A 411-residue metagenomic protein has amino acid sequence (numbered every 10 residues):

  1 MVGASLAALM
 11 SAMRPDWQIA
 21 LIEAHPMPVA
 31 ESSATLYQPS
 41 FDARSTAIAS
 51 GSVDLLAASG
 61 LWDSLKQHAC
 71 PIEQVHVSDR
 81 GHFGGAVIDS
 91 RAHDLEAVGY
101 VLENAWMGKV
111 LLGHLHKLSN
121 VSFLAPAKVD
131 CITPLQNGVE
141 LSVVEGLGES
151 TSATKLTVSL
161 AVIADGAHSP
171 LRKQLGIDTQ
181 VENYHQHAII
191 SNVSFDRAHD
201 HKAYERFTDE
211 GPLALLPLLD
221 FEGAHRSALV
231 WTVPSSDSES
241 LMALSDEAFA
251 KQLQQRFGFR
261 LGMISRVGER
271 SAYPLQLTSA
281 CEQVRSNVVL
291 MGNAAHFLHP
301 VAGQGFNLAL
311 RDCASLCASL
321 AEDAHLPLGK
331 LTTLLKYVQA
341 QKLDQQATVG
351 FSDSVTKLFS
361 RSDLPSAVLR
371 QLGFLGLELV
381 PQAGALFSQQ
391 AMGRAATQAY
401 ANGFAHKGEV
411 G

Functional and structural regions predicted by a protein language model:
G3-A4: N-terminal Rossmann-fold NAD(P) dinucleotide-binding loop
L9-R44: Glycine-rich FAD pyrophosphate-binding loop
Y37-R80: N-terminal FAD cofactor-binding segment of flavoenzymes
R44-S50, A92-G113, S238-S245, S362: Short beta-strand to alpha-helix junction loop
L56, L147, L160-M263, V267-R270: Conserved FAD-binding catalytic core of PHBH/FMO-like flavoproteins
H68-Q174, E182-H187, G411: Conserved N-terminal helical subregion
E239-L331: FAD/FMN-dependent oxidoreductases across multiple families
A318-G411: C-terminal helical "tail/cap" subdomain of flavin- and related membrane-associated enzymes
